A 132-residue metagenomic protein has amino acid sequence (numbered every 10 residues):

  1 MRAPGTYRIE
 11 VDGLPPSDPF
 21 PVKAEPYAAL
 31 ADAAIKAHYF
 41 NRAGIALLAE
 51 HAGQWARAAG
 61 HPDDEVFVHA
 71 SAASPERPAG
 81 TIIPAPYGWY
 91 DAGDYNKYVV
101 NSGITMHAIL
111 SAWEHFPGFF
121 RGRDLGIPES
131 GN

Functional and structural regions predicted by a protein language model:
M1-N41: Extended acidic/polar, glycine-enriched regions that form or flank non-catalytic beta-rich accessory modules
D32-N132: Substrate-binding groove/exosite segments of carbohydrate-active enzymes
